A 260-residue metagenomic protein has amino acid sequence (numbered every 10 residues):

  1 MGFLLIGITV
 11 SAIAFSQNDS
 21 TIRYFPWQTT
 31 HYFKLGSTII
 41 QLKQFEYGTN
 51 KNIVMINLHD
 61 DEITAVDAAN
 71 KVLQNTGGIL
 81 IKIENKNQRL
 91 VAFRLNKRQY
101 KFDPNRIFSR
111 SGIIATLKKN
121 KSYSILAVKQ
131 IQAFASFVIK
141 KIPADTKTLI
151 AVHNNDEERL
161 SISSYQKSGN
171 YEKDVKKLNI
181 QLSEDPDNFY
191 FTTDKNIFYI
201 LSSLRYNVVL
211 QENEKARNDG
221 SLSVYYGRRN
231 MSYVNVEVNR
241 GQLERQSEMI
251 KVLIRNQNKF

Functional and structural regions predicted by a protein language model:
M1-N18: Bacterial Sec-dependent N-terminal signal peptides
Q17-F260: Structured catalytic-domain cores with a bias toward divalent-metal coordination
